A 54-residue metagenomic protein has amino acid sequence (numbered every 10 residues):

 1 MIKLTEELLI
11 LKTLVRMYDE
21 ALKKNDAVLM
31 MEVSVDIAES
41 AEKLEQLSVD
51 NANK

Functional and structural regions predicted by a protein language model:
K3-K54: Short, charge-rich amphipathic interface segments used for partner binding and complex assembly
